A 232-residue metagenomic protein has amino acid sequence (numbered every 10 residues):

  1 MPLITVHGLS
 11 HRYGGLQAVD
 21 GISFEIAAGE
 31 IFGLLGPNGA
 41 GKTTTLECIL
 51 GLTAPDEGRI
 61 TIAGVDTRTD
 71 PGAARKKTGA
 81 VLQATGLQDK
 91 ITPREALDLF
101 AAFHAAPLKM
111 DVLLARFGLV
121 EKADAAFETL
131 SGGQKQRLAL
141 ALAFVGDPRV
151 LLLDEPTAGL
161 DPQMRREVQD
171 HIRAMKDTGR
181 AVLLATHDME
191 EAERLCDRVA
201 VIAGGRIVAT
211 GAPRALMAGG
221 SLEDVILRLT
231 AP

Functional and structural regions predicted by a protein language model:
G58-D66, A74: Conserved ABC transporter NBD signature motif
D98, A102, A106-K122: Conserved ABC ATPase "signature" region
L151-D154: Catalytic Walker B motif of ABC-type/P-loop ATPase nucleotide-binding domains
R166-T178: Helical segment within the ABC ATPase nucleotide-binding domain
A192-R194: A short, surface-exposed alpha-helical micro-motif characterized by mixed small hydrophobic and charged/polar residues
T210-G211: ABC ATPase "signature
